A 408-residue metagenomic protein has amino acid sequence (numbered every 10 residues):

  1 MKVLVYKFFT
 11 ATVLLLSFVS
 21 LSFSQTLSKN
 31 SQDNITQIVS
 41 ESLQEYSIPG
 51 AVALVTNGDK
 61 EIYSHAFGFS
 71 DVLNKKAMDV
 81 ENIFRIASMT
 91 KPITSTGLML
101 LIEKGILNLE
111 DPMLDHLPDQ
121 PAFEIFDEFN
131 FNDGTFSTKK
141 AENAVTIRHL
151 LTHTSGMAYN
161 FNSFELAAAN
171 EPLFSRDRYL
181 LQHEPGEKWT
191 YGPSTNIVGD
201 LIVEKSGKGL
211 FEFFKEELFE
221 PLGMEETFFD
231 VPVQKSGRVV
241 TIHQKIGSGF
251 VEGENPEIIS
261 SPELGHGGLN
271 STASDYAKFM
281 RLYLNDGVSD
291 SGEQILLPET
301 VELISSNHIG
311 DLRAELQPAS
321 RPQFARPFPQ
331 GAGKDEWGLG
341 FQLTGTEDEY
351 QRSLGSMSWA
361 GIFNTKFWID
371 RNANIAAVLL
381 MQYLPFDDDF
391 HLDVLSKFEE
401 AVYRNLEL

Functional and structural regions predicted by a protein language model:
M1-L27: Bacterial Sec-dependent N-terminal signal peptides
S28-I86, I106, I125-N130, P172-F174 (+2 more regions): Short, conserved catalytic-motif segment at the N-terminal edge
S31, I35, I86, T90 (+5 more regions): Hydrophobic (often cysteine-bearing) scaffold residues that line and stabilize catalytic clefts of nucleotide/cofactor
T36-V39, D59, R85-M113, T195-V203 (+2 more regions): Active-site SXXK
L43-K76, L109, F161-A167, Q342 (+3 more regions): A short, well-structured edge-of-sheet supersecondary motif
T56-N57, M113-E124, E302-L303: Acidic helix-start/capping segments at beta-turn-to-alpha-helix junctions
F123-L354: Short, surface-exposed loop or secondary-structure junction motifs that flank catalytic or metal-binding residues
S358-L408: Structured C-terminal helix/loop/strand segments within mature extracytoplasmic catalytic/sensor domains
